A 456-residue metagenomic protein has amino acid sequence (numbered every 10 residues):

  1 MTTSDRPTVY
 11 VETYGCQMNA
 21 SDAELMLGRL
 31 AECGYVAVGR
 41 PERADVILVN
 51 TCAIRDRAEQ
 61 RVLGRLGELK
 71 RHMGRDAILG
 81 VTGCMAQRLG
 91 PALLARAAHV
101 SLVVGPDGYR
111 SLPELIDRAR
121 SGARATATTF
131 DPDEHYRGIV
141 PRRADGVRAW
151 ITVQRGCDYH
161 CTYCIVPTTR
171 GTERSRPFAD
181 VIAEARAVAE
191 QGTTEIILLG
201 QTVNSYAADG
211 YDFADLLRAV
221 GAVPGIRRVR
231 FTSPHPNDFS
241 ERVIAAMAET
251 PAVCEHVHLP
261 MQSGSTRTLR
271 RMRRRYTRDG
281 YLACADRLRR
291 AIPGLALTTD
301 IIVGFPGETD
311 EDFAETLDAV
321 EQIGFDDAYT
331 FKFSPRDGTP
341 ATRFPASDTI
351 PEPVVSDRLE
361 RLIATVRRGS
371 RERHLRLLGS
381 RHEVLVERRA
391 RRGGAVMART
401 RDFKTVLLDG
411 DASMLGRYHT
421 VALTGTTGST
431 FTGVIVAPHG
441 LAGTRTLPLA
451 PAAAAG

Functional and structural regions predicted by a protein language model:
M1-S205, D209, R242, V257 (+4 more regions): Proteins enriched for Cys/Gly/acidic motifs involved in redox and nucleic-acid/cofactor modification
Y10, P335, R343-G456: Terminal RNA-binding accessory module
T13, R271, A328, L408-D409: Thr-Gly-centered strand-to-loop micro-motif
Y14, C84, D131, G156 (+8 more regions): Generic beta-structure capping elements
L79-G83, R88, E190-F313, E321: Conserved SAM/AdoMet-binding glycine-rich loop
R110, Y159, N204, T266-R267 (+2 more regions): Glycine-centered loop/turn positions within well-structured domains that cap or flank conserved ligand/cofactor-binding
A144-V147, C157-Y159, V253, S263 (+5 more regions): Short flexible coil/turn linkers enriched for glycine and charged/polar residues that connect secondary-structure
C161, V181, L198, F231 (+7 more regions): Conserved, mostly hydrophobic/aromatic
